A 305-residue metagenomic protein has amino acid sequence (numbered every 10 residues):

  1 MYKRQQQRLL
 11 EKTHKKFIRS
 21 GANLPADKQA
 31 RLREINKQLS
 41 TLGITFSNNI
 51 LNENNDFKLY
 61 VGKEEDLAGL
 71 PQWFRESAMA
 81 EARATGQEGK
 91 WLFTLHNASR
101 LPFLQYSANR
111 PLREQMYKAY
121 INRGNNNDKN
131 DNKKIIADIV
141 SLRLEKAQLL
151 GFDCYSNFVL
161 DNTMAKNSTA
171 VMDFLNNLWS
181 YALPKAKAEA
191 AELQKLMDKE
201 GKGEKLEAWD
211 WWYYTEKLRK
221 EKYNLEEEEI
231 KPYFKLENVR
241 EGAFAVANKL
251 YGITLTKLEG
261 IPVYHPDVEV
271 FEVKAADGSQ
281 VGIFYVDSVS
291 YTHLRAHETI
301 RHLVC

Functional and structural regions predicted by a protein language model:
K3-F158, G242: Noncatalytic, helix-rich "gating/capping" subdomain that lines the substrate-entry/channel surface of large enzyme
L9-L10, T41, N48, E53-T94 (+2 more regions): Active-site-proximal, well-structured secondary-structure segments within enzyme catalytic domains
L303-C305: Hydrophobic alpha-helical segments, chiefly the membrane-spanning helices and signal/signal-anchor peptides
